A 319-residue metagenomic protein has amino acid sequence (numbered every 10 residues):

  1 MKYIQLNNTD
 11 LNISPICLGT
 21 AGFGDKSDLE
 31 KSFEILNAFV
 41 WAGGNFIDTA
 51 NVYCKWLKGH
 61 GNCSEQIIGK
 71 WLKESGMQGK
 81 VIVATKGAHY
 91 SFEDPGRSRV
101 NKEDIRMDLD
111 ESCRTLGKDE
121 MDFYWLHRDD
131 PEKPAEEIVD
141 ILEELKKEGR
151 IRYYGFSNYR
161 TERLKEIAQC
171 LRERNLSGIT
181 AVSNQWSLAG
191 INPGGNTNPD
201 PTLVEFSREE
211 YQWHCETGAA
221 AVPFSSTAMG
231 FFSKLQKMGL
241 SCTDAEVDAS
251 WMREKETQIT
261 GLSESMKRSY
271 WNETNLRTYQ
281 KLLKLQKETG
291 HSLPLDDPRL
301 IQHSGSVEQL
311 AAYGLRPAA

Functional and structural regions predicted by a protein language model:
M1-K80, K147: N-terminal binding-site loop/beta-alpha segment at the start of enzyme catalytic domains that lines or forms
L6, L18, S32, I47 (+8 more regions): Conserved, mostly hydrophobic/aromatic
N7-K26, A84-R97, E120, W125: N-terminal small/glycine-rich loop or linker at the start of catalytic domains across soluble metabolic enzymes
L11-I16, G43-N45, M77-V81, K118-D122 (+4 more regions): Short, well-ordered coil/turn segments that N-cap beta-strands
S27-F39, V100-L116, L164-Q169: Short, acidic/polar
Y53-L57, Y90-G96, G190-G195: A short acidic, helix-capping loop that chelates divalent metal ions and anchors anionic groups
C113-P134: Active-site groove signature of glycoside hydrolases
D129, K133-A319: Beta/alpha (TIM)-barrel catalytic core signal, keyed to glycine-rich beta->alpha loops juxtaposed to Asp/Glu that bind
